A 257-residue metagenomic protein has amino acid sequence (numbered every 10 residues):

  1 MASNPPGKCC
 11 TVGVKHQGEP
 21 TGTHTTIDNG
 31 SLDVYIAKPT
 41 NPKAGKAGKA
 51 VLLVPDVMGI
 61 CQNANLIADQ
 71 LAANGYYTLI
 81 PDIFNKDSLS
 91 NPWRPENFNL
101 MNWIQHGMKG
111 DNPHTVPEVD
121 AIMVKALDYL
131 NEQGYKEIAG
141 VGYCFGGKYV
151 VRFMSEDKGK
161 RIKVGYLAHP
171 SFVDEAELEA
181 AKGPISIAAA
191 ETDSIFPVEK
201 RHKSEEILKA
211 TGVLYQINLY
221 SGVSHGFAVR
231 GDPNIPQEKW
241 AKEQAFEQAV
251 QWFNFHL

Functional and structural regions predicted by a protein language model:
M1-L257: N-terminal cap/leader regions of alpha/beta-hydrolase-fold enzymes, predominantly small-molecule hydrolases
